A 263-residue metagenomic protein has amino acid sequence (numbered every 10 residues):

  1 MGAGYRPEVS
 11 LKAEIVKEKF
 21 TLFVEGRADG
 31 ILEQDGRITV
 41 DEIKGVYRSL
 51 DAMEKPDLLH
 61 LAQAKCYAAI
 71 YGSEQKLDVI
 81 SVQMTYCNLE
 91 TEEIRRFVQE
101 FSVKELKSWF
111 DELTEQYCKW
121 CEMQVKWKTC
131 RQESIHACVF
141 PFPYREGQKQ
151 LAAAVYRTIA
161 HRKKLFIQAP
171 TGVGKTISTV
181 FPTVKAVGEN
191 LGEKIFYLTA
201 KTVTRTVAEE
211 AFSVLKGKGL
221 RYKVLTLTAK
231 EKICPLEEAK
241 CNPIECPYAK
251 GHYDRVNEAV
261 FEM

Functional and structural regions predicted by a protein language model:
M1-I15: Acidic-basic catalytic patches of nuclease active cores, encompassing PD-(D/E)XK and other metal-cofactor nuclease
A13-K107: Mg2+/Mn2+-dependent nuclease catalytic core
E105-H136: Polybasic (Lys/Arg-rich)
V125-Q168: Conserved pre-motif I regulatory segment
Q132, C138, L191-M263: A substrate-engagement module of RecA-like helicase motors
Y156-R157, T176-L191, A211-L215: Walker A/P-loop NTP-binding motif
A160-P182: Walker A/P-loop
